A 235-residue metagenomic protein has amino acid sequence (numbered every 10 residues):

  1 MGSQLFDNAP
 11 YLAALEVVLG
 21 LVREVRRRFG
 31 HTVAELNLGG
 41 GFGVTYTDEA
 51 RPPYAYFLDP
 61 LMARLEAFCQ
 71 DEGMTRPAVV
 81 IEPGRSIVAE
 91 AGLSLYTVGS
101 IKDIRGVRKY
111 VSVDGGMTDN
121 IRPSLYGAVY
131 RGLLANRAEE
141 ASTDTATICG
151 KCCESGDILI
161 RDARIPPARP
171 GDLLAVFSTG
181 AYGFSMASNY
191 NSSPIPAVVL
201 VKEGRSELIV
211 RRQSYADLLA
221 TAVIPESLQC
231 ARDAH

Functional and structural regions predicted by a protein language model:
M1-K102, I165, N191-S193, K202: Active-site loop/helix belt of alpha/beta enzymes
P60, M74-H235: Charged (often Lys/Glu-rich) extended helix/loop segments that serve as interaction or gating elements
